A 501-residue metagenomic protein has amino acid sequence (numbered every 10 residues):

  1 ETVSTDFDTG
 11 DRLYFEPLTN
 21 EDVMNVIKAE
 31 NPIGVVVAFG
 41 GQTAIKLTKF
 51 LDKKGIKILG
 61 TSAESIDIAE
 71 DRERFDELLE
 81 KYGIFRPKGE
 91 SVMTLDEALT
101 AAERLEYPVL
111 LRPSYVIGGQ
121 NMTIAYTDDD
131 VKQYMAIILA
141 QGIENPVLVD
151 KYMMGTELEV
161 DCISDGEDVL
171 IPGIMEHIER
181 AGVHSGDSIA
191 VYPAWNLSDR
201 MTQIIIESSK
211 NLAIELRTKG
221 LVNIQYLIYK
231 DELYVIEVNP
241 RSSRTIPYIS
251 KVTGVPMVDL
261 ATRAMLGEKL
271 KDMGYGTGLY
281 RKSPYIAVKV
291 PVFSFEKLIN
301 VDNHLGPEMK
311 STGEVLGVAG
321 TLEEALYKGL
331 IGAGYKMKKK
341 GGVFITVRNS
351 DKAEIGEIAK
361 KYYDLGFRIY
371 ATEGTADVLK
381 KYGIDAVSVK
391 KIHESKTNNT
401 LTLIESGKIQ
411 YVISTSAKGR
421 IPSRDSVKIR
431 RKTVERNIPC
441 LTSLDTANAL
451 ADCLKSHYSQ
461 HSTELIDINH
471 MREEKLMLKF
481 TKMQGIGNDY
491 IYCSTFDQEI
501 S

Functional and structural regions predicted by a protein language model:
E1-I84, M93-T100, V318-Y458: ATP-binding N-terminal substructure of ATP-dependent carboxylate-amine bond-forming enzymes
E1-P32, T43-I45, K57-G60, Y82 (+3 more regions): ATP-dependent carboxylate activation and anion-phosphoryl transfer catalytic cores that bind Mg-ATP to form
A38, E237-N239, K289, T346 (+3 more regions): Short beta-strand segments
G119, L450-D452, Y492-T495: Short hydrophobic alpha-helical segments that form membrane-spanning helices or hydrophobic packing faces of helical
A451-E473: Class I SAM-dependent methyltransferase SAM-binding "motif I" and its flanking Rossmann-like core
L476-S501: A glycine-rich beta-to-alpha transition motif near the start of alpha/beta enzyme domains, typified by
